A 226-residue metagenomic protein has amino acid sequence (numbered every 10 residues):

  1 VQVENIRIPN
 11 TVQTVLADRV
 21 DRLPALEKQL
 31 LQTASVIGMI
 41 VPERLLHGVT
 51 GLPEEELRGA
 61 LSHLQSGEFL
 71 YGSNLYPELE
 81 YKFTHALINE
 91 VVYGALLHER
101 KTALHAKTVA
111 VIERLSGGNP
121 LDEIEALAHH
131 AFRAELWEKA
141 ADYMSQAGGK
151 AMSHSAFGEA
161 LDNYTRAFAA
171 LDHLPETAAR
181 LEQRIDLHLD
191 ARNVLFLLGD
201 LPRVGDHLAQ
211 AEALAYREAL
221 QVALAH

Functional and structural regions predicted by a protein language model:
V1-D162, R166-L174: Short secondary-structure boundary elements
T165-H226: Internal alpha-solenoid helical repeat scaffolds
